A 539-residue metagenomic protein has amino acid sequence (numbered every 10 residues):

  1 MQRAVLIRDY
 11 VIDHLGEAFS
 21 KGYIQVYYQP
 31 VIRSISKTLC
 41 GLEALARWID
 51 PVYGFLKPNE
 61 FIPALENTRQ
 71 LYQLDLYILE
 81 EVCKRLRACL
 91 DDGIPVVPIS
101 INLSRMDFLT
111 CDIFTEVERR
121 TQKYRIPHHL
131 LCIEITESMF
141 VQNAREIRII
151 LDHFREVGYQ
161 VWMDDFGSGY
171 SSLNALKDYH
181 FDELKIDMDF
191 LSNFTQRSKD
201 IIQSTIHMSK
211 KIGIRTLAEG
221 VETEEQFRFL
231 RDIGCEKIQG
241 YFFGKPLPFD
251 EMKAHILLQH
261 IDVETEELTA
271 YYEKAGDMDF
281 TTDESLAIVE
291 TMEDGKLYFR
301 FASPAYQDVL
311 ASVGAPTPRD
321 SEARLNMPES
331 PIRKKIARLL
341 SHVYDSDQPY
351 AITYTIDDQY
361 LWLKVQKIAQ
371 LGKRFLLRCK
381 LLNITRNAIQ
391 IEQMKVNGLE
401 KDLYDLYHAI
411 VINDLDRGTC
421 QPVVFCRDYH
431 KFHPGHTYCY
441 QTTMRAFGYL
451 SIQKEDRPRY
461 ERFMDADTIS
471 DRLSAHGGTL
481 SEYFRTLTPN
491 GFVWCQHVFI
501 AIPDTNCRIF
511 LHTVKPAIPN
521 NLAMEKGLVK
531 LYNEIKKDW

Functional and structural regions predicted by a protein language model:
M1-I7, H14, E43, E60 (+6 more regions): Cyclic nucleotide signaling catalytic output domains
M1-Q25, L65-R69, D107-F114, I147 (+4 more regions): C-di-GMP signaling machinery
R3-A64, N102, M163, A218 (+3 more regions): Active-site core of bacterial EAL-family cyclic-dinucleotide phosphodiesterase domains
S34-E43, Q70-I147, G220: Catalytic core of bacterial c-di-GMP phosphodiesterases, primarily the EAL and HD-GYP domains, capturing alpha-helical
L39, D50, P246, L361-K380 (+2 more regions): Short loop/turn elements at sensory-signaling interfaces that couple input to output
E118-N193, M208, I212-K245, L531-N533: The catalytic core of metal-dependent phosphodiesterases that act on cyclic dinucleotides
S171, N387-L399, N521-W539: Sensory-domain boundary/capping and coupling elements
T291-S346, C420-G478: PAS-family sensory domains
